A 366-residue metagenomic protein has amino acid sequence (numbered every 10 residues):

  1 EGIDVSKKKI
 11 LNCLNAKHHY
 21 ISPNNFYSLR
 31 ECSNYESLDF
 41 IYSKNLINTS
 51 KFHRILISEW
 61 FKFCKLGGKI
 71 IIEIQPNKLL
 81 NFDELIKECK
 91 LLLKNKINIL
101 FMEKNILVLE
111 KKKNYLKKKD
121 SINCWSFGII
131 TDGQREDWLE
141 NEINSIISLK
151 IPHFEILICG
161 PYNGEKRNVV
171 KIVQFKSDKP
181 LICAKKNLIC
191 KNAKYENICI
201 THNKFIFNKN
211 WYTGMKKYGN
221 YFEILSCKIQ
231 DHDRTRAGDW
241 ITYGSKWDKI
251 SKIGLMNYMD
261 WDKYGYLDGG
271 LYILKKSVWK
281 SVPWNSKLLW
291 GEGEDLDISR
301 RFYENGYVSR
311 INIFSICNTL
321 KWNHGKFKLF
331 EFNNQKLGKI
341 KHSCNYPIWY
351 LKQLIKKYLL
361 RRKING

Functional and structural regions predicted by a protein language model:
R54-L66: A short glycine-rich, Lys/Arg-flanked "PGG" loop and its adjoining helix->strand segment in the class I
N141-H153: Short, acidic, metal-binding catalytic loop of nucleotide-sugar glycosyltransferases
K176-A193: Glycine-rich, basic loop-to-helix element that forms the pyrophosphate-binding segment of sugar-nucleotide handling
I198: Short aromatic/hydrophobic "clamp" motif used to bind/position activated sugar donors
Y212-S245: Conserved donor NDP-sugar-binding/catalytic core segment of glycosyltransferases
I253-L274: A recurrent flexible, glycine/aromatic-enriched loop bordering the glycosyltransferase active site that acts as
G269, S281-R300, E304-I311, I316-C317: Donor nucleotide-sugar recognition loop
I311-E331: Active-site donor/metal-binding and catalytic loop motifs of nucleotide-sugar-dependent glycosylation enzymes
